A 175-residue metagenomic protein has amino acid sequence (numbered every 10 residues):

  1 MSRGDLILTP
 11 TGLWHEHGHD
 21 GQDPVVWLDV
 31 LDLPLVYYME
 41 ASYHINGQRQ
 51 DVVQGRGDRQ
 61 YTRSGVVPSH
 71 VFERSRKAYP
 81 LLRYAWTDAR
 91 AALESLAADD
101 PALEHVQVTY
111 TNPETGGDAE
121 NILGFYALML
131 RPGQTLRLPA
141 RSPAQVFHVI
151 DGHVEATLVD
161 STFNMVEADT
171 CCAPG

Functional and structural regions predicted by a protein language model:
M1-D20, W27, L158, N164-G175: Conserved metal-binding segment of the jelly-roll/cupin
M1-S2, L130-Q134, L138-S161: Glycine- and acidic-residue-biased ligand/ion/polar-headgroup-sensing regions
L8, Q22-Y43, F147: A short hydrophobic beta-strand segment most commonly corresponding to one strand of the jelly-roll/cupin
T11-L13, G21, L31-P34, M129-Q134 (+1 more regions): Short, flexible loop/turn elements at secondary-structure junctions
W14, D32, T115, P143 (+2 more regions): Short, glycine-/Ser/Thr-/acidic-enriched flexible segments
G18-H19, A119-E120, T135-R141: Short histidine-centered beta-strand/loop micro-motifs that create catalytic or ligand/metal-coordination sites
I45-I122, Y126: A short, N-terminal "cap"/entry segment at the start of jelly-roll beta-barrel domains of the cupin/DSBH fold
H105, E120-F125, G133, P143-A144 (+3 more regions): Active-site lining segments that contact anionic ligands and/or coordinate catalytic metals
